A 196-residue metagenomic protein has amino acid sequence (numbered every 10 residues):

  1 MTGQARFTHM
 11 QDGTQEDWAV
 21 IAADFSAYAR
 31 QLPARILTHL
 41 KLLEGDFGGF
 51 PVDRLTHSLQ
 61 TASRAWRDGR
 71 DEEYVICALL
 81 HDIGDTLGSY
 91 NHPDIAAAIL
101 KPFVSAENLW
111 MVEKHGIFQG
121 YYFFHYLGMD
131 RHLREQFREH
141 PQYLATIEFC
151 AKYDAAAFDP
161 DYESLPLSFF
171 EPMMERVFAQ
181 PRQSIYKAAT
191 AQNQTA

Functional and structural regions predicted by a protein language model:
M1-L79, I83-A196: Metal-dependent phosphohydrolase cores
